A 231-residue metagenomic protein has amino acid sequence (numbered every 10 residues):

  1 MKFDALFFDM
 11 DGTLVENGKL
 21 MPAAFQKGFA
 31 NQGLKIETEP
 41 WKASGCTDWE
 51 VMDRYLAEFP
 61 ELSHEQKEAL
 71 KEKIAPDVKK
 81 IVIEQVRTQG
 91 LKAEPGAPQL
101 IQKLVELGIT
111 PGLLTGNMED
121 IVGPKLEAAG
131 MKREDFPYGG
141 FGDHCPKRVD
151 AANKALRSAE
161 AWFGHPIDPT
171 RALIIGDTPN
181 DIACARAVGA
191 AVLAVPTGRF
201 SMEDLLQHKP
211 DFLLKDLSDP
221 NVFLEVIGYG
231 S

Functional and structural regions predicted by a protein language model:
M1-S44, E50-D53, A57-L62: Active-site neighborhood of HAD-like aspartate-dependent phosphohydrolases
P22, Q26, D48-W49, D53 (+7 more regions): An amphipathic alpha-helix signature
A57-Q99, L107, H165: Metal-dependent phosphoesterase signature
M118-L173, P179-V188: Substrate-recognition "cap/lid" segment bordering the active-site pocket of phosphatases
G140, F212-S218: Short acidic-hydrophobic, aromatic-tinged amphipathic segments that line or gate anion-handling sites
I174-F212: Acidic, Mg2+-coordinating phosphoryl-transfer loop and its flanking beta/alpha structural elements, shared across
P220-G230: Short amphipathic alpha-helix with an adjacent loop that forms part of the alpha/beta core around
